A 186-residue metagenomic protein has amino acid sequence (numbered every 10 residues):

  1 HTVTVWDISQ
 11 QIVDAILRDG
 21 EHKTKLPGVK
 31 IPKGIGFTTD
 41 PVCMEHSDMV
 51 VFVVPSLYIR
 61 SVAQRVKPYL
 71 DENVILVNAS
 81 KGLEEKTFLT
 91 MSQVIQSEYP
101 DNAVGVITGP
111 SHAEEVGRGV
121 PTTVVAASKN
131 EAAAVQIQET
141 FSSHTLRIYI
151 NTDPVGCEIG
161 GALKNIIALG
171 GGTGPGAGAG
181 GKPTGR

Functional and structural regions predicted by a protein language model:
H1-V29, T38-T39, R65: NAD(P)+-binding Rossmann beta1-loop-alpha1 motif at the extreme N-terminus of oxidoreductases
V3, I35-F37, V104, I148 (+1 more regions): Generic structural signal for residues in well-ordered beta-strands
I8, K81, K129: Cofactor-binding loop segments of dinucleotide-utilizing enzymes, especially the Rossmann-like FAD- and NAD(P)+-binding
A15, T87-F88, A134, I166: Alpha-helix N-cap/helix-start motif
T24, P32, K86, A113 (+3 more regions): Short, electropositive, low-hydrophobicity segments enriched in small/polar residues
V29-I31, P154: Short coil/turn segments at secondary-structure boundaries
I31, F37, V42-P121, I137: Rossmann-like NAD(P)(H) cofactor-binding subdomain of soluble oxidoreductases
Y58, Y69, V94-N102, P121-R186: Internal alpha-helical scaffold of NAD(P)-dependent oxidoreductase catalytic cores
